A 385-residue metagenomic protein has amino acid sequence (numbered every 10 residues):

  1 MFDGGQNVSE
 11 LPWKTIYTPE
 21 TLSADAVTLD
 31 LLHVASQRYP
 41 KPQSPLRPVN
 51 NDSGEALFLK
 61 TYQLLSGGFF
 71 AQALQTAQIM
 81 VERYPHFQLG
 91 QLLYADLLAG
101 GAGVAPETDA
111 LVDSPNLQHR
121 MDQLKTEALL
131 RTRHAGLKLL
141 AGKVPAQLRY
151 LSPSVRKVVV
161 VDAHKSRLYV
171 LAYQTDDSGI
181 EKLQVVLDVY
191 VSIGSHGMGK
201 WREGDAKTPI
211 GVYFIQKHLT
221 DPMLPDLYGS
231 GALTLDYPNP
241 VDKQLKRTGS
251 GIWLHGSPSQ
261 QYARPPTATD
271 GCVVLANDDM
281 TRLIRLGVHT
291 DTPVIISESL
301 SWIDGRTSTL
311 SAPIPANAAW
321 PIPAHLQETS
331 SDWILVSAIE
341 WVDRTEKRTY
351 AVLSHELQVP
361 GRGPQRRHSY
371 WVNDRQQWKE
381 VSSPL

Functional and structural regions predicted by a protein language model:
A24-P48, Q72-Q75: Repeat-mediated protein-protein interaction surfaces in helical alpha-solenoids
E82, L97, K217-N317: Exported/periplasmic cell-wall-interacting domains
L98-R149: Alpha-helical linker/edge segments of TPR/alpha-solenoid repeat scaffolds and analogous pre-/post-domain helices
G136-I252, S257-A263, G363-S369, D374: Gly/Pro-biased beta-strand-loop elements
L326-Y370: Surface-exposed, charged secondary-structure patches
